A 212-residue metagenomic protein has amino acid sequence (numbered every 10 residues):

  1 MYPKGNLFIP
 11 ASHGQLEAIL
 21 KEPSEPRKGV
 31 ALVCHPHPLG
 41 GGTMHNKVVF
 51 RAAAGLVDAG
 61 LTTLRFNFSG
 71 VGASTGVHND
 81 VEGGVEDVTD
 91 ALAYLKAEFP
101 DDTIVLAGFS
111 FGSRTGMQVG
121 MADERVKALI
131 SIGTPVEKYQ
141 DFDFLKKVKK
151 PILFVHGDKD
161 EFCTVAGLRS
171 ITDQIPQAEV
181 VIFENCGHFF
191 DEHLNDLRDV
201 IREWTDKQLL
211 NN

Functional and structural regions predicted by a protein language model:
M1-P26: N-terminal cap/lid segment of alpha/beta-hydrolase-fold proteins
S24-R65: Short, surface-exposed "cap/lid" segments of acyl-processing enzymes
G76, C186-R198: Catalytic histidine-centered segment of alpha/beta-hydrolase-like enzymes
H78-E98: Alpha/beta-hydrolase active-site loop
G108-G116: Gly/Ala-rich beta-loop-alpha elbow adjacent to hydrolase catalytic centers
V148-K149, L153-H156, D160: Short beta-strand/loop motif that positions the catalytic acidic residue of the alpha/beta-hydrolase fold
D158-C163, H188-F189: Acidic catalytic loop of the alpha/beta-hydrolase fold
D173-F189: Catalytic histidine neighborhood in serine/cysteine hydrolases with alpha/beta-hydrolase-type architecture
